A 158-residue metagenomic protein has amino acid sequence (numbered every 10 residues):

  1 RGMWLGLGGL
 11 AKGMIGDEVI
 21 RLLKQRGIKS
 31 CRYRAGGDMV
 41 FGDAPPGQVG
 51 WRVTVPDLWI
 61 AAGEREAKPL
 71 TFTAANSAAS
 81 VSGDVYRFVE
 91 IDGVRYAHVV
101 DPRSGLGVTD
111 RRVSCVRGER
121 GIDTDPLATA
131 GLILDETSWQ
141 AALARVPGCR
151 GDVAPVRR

Functional and structural regions predicted by a protein language model:
R1-R158: Mature catalytic core of soluble alpha/beta enzymes
